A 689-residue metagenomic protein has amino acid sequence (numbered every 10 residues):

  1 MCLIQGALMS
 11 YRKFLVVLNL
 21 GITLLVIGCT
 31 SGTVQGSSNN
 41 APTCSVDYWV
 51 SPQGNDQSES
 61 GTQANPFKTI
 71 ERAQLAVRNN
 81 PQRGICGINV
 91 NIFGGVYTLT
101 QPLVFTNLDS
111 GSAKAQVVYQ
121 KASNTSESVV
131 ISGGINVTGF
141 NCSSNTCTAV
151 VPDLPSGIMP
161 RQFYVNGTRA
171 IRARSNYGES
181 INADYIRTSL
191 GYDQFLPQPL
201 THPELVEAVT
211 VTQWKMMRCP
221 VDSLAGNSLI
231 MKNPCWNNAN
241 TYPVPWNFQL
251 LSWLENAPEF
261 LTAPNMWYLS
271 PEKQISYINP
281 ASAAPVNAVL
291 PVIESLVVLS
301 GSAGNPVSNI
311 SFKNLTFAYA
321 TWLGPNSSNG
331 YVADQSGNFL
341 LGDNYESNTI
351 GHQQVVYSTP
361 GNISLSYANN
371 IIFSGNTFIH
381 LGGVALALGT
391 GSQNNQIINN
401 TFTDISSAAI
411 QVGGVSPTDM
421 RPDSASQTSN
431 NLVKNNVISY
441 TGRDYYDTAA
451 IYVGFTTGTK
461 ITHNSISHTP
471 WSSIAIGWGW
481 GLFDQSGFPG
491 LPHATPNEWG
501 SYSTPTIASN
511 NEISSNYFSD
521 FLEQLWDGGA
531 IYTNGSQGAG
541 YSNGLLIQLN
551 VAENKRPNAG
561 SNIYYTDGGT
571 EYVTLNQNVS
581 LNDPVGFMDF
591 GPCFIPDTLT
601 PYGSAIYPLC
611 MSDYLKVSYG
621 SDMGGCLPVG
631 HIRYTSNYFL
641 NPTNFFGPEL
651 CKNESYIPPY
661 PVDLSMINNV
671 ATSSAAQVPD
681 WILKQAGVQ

Functional and structural regions predicted by a protein language model:
M1-L8: Short, Lys/Arg-enriched N-terminal segments with co-localized hydrophobic residues within the first ~10-30 amino acids
V17-I27: Bacterial N-terminal signal peptides
L25-T43: Bacterial Sec-dependent N-terminal signal peptides
W49-Y367, I372, T418-D423: Extracellular polysaccharide-degrading/modifying enzymes targeting complex plant/algal/animal polysaccharides
N91, T98, V104, V118-Q120 (+18 more regions): Extracellular beta-strand solenoid repeats
Q101-P102, T321-S327, P360, G382-L388 (+12 more regions): Short glycine/acidic-rich loop motifs that flank beta-strands on beta-rich extracellular proteins
I171, S175-Y177, L323, L549 (+1 more regions): Extracellular beta-rich repeat passengers
S308-Y319, N369-G383, Q393-S407, D419-G442 (+8 more regions): Right-handed parallel beta-helix
